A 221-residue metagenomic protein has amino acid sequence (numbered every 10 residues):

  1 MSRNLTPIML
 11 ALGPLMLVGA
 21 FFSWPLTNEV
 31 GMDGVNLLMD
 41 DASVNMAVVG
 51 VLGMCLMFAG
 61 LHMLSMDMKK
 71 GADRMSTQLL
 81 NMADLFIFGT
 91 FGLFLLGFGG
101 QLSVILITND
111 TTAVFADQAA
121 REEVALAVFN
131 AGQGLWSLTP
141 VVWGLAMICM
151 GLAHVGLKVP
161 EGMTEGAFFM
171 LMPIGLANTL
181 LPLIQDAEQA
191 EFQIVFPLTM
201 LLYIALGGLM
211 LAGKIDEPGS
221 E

Functional and structural regions predicted by a protein language model:
M1-E221: Hydrophobic, aromatic-enriched alpha-helical segments typical of multi-pass transmembrane helices
